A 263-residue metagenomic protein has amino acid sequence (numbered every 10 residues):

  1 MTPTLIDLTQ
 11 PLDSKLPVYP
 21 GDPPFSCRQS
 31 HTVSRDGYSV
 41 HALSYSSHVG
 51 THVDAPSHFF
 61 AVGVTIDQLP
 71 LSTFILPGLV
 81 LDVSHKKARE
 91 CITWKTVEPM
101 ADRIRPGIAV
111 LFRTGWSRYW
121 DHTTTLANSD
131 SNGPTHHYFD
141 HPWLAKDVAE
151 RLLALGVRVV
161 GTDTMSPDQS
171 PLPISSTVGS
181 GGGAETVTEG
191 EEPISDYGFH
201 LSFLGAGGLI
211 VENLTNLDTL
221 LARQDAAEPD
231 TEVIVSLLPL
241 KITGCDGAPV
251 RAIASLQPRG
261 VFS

Functional and structural regions predicted by a protein language model:
M1-S263: Active-/binding-site microenvironments in catalytic and ligand-binding cores
